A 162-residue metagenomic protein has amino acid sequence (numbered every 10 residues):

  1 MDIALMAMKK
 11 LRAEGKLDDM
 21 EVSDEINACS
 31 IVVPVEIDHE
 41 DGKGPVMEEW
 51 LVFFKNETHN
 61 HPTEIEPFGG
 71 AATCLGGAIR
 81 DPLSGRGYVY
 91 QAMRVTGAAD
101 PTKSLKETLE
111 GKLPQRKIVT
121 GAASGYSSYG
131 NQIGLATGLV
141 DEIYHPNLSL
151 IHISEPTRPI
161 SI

Functional and structural regions predicted by a protein language model:
M1-N60, K117-I133, Y144-P146: Extended, highly charged
V52-N56, A92-V95, E155: Active-site-proximal beta-strand elements of phosphoester/diester hydrolases
N60, C74, P159-I160: A generic structural micro-environment signature that highlights single residues at secondary-structure boundaries
H61-P67: A short glycine/serine-rich beta->alpha loop
G69, T73-G76, R80-H152: A glycine-rich phosphate/pyrophosphate-binding beta-strand-loop-alpha-helix module
I151-E155, P159-I162: Single conserved hydrophobic/aromatic residue that forms the stacking wall/gate of nucleotide- or nucleobase-binding
